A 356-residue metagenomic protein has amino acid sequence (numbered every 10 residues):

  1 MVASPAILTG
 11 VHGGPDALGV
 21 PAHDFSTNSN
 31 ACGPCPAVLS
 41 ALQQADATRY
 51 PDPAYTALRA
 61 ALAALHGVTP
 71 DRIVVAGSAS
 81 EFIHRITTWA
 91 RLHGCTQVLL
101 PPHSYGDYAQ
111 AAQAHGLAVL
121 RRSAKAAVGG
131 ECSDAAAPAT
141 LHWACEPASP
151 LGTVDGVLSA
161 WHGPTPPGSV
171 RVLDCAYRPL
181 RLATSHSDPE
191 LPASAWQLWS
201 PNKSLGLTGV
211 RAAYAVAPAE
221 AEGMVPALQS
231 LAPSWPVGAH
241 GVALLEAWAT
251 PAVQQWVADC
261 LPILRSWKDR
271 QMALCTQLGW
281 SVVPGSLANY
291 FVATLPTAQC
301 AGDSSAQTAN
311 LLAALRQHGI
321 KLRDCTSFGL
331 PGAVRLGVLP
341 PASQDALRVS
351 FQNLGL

Functional and structural regions predicted by a protein language model:
M1-P53, E146, S169: N-terminal "arm"/small-domain region of PLP-dependent enzymes with the aminotransferase-like
C35, P53, L198-T276, S281-V283: PLP-dependent aminotransferase class I/II
S40-E81, K268-R270: Conserved N-terminal alpha-helix of the aminotransferase class I/II PLP-enzyme fold
Y55-T56, T69-T96, G106-Y108, A213: Conserved beta-loop-alpha segment that forms the PLP phosphate-binding cup at the N-terminus of a helix
W89-Q113, A118-K125: Conserved PLP-anchoring active-site segment centered on the Schiff-base-forming lysine
L120-T184: Active-site phosphate-binding strand-loop segment of PLP-dependent enzymes
L264-R265, C275-H318, V334: Conserved PLP-binding catalytic core of the aspartate aminotransferase-like
Q317-H318, F328-L356: PLP-dependent enzyme catalytic core of the Aspartate aminotransferase-like
